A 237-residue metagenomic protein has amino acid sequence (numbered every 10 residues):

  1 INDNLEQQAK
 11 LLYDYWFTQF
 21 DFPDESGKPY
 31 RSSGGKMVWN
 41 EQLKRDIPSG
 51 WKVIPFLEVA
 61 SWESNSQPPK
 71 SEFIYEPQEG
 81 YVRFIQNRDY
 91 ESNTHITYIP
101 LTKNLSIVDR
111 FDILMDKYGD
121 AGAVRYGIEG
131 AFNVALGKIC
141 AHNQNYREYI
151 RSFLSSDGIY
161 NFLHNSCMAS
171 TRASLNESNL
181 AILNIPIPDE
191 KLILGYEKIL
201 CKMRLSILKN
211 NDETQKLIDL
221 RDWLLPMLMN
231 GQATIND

Functional and structural regions predicted by a protein language model:
I1-T18, S32-Q67, E190-N236: Non-catalytic DNA-recognition/assembly elements of restriction-modification systems
G27-K28, P69-P77, H164-C167: Short coil/turn segments at secondary-structure boundaries
K36-L43, L57-I74, G80-D112, F132-C140: Sequence-specific dsDNA recognition surfaces
L43, A135-G137, N179-L183, M203: Short amphipathic alpha-helical segments
Q86, N104-Y160, H164-S178: A short beta-sheet element
